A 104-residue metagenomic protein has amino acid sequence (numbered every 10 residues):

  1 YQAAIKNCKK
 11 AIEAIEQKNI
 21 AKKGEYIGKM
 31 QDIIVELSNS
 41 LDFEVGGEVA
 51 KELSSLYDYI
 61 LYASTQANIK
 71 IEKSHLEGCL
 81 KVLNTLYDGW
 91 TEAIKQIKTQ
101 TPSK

Functional and structural regions predicted by a protein language model:
A3, N7, Y26-K29, I33 (+4 more regions): Amphipathic, well-ordered alpha-helical segments in soluble domains
I5-Y26: Short, well-structured hydrophobic secondary-structure segments
I20, G24-I27, A50, S54-Y57 (+1 more regions): Short, structured helix-loop boundary elements
E36-K51: Short, solvent-exposed, charged loop/turn and helix-capping segments that join or cap alpha-helices on peripheral
S64-L80: Amphipathic, charged alpha-helical scaffolds that flank and support histidine-based chemistry in signaling
G78-K104: Amphipathic, coiled-coil-like alpha-helical segments
